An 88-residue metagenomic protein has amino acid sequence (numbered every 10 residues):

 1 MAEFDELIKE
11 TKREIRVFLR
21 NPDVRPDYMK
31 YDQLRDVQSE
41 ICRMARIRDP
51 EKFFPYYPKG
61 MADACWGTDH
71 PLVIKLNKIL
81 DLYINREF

Functional and structural regions predicted by a protein language model:
M1-M29, L82: Short terminal alpha-helical segments
A2, Y28-Y31, M44-I47, V73-L80: Non-catalytic effector/regulatory segments
I8-I15, L34, Q38-I41, P58 (+1 more regions): Generic L/I/V-rich hydrophobic alpha-helical segments across diverse proteins
L19, V37, C42-A45, L82-N85: Enrichment for repetitive, rod-forming helical segments
L19-Y31, A45-P50, F88: Charged, low-complexity interaction regions
R25, M29-R35, E51-K59, A64: Sequence/structural signature of long amphipathic alpha-helices that form protein-protein interaction faces
S39-K52, P71: Amphipathic alpha-helical coiled-coil segments
F54-F88: Amphipathic alpha-helical binding modules
